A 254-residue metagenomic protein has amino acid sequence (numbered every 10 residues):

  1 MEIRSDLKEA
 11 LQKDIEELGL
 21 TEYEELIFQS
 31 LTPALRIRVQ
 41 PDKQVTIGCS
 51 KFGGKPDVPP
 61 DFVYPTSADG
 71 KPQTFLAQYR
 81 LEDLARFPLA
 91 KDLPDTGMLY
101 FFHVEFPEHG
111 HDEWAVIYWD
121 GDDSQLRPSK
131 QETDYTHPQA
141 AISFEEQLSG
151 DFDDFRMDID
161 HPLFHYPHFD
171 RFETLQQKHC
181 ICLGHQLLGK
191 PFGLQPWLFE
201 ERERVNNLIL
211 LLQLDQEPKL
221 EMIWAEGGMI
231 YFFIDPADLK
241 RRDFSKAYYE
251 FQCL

Functional and structural regions predicted by a protein language model:
M1-L254: Preference for intrinsically disordered or flexible, low-complexity segments and adjacent hinge/connector residues
